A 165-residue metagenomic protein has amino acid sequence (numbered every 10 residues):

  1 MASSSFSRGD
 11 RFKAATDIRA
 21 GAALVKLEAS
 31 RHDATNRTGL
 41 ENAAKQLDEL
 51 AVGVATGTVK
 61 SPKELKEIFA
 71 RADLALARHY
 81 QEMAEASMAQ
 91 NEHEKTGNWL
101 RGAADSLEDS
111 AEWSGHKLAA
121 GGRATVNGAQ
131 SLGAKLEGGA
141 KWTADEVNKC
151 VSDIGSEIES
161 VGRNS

Functional and structural regions predicted by a protein language model:
M1-S165: Long, charged/polar, soluble alpha-helical segments
